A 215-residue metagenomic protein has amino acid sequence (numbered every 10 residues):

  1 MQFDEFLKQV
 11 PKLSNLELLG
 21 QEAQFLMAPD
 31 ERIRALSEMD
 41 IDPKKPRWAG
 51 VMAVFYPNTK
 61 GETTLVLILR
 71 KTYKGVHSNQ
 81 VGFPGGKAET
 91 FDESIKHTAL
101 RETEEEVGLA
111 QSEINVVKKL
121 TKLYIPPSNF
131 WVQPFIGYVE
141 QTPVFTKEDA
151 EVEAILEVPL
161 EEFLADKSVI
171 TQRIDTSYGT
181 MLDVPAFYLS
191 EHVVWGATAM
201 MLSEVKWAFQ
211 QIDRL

Functional and structural regions predicted by a protein language model:
M1-Q80, K87-E104, L109-V117, L123-Q133 (+2 more regions): N-terminal leader/linker segments that precede catalytic domains of diphosphate-processing enzymes
V81-F83, F130-W131, A150, T171: Short, glycine/charged-enriched secondary-structure capping and boundary segments
G85-K87, S168-V169: Charged/polar, low-hydrophobicity segments characteristic of intrinsically disordered regions and flexible loops
K147-Y188: NUDIX/MutT-family hydrolases
